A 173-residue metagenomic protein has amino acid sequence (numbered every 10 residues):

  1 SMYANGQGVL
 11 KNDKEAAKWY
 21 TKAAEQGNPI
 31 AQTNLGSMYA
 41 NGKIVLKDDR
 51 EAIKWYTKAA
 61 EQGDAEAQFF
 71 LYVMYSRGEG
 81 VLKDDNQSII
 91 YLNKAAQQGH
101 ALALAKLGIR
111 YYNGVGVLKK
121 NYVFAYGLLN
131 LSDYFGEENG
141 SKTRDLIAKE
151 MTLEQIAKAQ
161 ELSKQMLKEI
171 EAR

Functional and structural regions predicted by a protein language model:
S1-N5, N34-N41, Q68-R77, V81 (+4 more regions): Hydrophobic face of amphipathic alpha-helices that form TPR/SEL1-like repeat modules and related alpha-solenoid
N5-Q7, N12, E25-P29, N41-K43 (+9 more regions): Short helix-capping/linker turns of helical repeat alpha-solenoids
K22-A23, K58-A59, K94-A95, L131-S132: Canonical positions in the second alpha-helix
E137-R173: Terminal, low-structured helical/coil segments at or just beyond the last alpha-helical repeat
